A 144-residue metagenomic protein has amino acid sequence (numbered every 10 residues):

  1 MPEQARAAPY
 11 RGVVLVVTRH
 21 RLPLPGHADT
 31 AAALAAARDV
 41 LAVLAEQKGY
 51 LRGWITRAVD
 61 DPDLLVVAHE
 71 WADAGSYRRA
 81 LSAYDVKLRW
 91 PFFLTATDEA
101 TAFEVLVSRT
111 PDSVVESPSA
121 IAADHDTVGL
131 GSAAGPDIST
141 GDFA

Functional and structural regions predicted by a protein language model:
M1-A7: A short, compositionally biased domain-edge/stem linker segment
V13, D63-L64: Conserved catalytic motifs of the protein kinase core domain
V13-R21: Active-site-flanking beta-strand signature of metal-NTP-handling nucleotidyl enzymes and homologous cyclase-like
R21-A36: Short, surface-exposed ligand-recognition loops at beta-strand->loop->(often short) alpha-helix junctions that present
R38, A45-L51, E70-E104, G131 (+1 more regions): An amphipathic, aromatic/His-enriched active-site/gating alpha helix that lines ligand/cofactor pockets
T56-D61: A short beta-turn/loop motif at secondary-structure boundaries
E104-A144: Acidic/histidine-enriched, glycine/proline-rich intrinsically disordered or flexible terminal extensions
